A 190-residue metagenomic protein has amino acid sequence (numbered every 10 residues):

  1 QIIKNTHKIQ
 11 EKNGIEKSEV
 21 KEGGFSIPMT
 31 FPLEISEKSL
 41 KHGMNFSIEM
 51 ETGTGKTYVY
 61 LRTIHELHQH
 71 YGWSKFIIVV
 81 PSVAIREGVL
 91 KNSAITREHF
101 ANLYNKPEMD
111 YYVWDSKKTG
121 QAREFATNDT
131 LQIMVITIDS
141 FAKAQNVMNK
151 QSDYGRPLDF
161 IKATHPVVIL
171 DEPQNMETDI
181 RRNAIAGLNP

Functional and structural regions predicted by a protein language model:
Q1-P190: RecA-like P-loop NTPase motor core of helicase/translocase proteins
